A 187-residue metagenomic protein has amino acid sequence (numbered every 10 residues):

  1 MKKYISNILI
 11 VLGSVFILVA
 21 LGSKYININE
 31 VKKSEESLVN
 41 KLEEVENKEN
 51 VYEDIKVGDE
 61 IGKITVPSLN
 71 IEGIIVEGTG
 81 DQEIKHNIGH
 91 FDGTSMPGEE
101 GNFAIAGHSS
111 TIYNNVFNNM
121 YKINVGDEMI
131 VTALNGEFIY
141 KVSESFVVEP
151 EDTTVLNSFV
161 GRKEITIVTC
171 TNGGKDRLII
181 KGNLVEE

Functional and structural regions predicted by a protein language model:
K3-E187: Solvent-exposed, non-transmembrane regions of membrane-associated and secreted proteins
